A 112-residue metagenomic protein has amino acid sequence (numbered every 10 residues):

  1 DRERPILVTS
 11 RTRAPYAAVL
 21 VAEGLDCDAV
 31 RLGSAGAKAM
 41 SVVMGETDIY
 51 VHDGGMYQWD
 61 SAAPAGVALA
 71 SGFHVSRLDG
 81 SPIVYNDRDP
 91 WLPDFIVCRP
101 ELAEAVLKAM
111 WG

Functional and structural regions predicted by a protein language model:
R2-G112: An extended, acidic
